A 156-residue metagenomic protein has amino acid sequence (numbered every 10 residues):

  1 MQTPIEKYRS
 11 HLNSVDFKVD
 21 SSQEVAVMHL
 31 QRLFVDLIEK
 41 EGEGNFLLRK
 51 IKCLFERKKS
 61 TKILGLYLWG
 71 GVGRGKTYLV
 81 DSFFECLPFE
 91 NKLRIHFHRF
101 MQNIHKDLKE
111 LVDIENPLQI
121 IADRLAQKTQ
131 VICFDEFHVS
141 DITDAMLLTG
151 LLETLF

Functional and structural regions predicted by a protein language model:
F17-F55: N-terminal pre-Walker A segment at the start of P-loop NTPase domains
F46-L68, Q130: Pre-Walker A (Motif I) flank of P-loop NTPase domains
G73: Walker A (P-loop) phosphate-binding loop of P-loop NTPases
K76: Conserved lysine of the Walker
L79, F83, H96: Hydrophobic positions on the alpha1 helix immediately C-terminal to the Walker A/P-loop
K92-T129: Short glycine-rich substrate-engagement loop in P-loop NTPases that contacts/grips substrate
E136-F137: Walker B catalytic acidic pair
S140-F156: Conserved Walker B catalytic segment
